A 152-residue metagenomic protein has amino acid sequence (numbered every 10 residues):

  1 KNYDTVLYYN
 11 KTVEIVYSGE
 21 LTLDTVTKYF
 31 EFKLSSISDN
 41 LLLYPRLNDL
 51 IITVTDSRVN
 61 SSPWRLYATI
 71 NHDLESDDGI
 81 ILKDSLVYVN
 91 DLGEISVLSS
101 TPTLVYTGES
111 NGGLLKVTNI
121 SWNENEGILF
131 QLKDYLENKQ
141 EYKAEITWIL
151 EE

Functional and structural regions predicted by a protein language model:
Y3-V89, E109-E152: N-terminal small/polar-rich segments of proteins
S85, E94-S96: Carboxylate/His-rich catalytic cores and anion/metal-binding grooves
S96-G108, G112-L115: Extended, solvent-exposed, non-transmembrane regions
